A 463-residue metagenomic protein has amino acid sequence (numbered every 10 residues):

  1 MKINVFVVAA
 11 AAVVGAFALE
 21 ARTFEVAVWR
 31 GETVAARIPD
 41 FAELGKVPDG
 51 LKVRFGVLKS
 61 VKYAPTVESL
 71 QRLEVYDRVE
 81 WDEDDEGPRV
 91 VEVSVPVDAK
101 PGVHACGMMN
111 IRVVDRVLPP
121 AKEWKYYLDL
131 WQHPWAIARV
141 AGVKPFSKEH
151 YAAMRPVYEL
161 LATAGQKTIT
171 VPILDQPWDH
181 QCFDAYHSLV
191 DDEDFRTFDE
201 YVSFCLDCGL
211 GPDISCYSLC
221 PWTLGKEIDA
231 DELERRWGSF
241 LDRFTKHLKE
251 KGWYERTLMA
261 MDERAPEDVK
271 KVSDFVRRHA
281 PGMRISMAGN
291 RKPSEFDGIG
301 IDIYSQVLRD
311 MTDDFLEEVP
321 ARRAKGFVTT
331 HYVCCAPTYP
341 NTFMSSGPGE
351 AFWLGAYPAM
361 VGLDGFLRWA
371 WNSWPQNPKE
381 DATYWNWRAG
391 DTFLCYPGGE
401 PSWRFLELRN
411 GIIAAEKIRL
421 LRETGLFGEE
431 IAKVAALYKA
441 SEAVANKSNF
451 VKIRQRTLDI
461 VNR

Functional and structural regions predicted by a protein language model:
I3-G15: Sec-dependent N-terminal signal peptides
L19-P39: Beta-sheet-dominated interaction scaffolds and their linkers
D40-V91: Surface-exposed binding patches on compact interaction domains or structured appendages
A64-L70, Y76-D85, G107, V114-M283 (+2 more regions): Aromatic-lined carbohydrate-binding surfaces of glycoside hydrolases
S94-P101: Short, surface-exposed loop/turn segments at beta-strand-coil junctions that are enriched for proline with nearby
G102-M108: Short, aromatic- and glycine-rich surface loops/edge beta-strands on solvent-exposed regions
G225-D229, W237-R291, L363, P378-R463: Catalytic domains of carbohydrate-active enzymes that cleave complex glycans
I303-W387: Catalytic-core region of carbohydrate-active enzymes that cleave or remodel glycosidic bonds
